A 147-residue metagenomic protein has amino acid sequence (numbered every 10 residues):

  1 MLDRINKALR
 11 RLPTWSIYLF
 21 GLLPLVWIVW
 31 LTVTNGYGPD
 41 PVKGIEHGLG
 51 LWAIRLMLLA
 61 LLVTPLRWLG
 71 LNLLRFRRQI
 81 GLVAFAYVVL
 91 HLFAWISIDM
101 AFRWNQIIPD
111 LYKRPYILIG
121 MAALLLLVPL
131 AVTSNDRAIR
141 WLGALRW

Functional and structural regions predicted by a protein language model:
M1-W147: Membrane-embedded alpha-helical bundles that constitute the cytochrome b-like, heme-associated redox core of multi-pass
